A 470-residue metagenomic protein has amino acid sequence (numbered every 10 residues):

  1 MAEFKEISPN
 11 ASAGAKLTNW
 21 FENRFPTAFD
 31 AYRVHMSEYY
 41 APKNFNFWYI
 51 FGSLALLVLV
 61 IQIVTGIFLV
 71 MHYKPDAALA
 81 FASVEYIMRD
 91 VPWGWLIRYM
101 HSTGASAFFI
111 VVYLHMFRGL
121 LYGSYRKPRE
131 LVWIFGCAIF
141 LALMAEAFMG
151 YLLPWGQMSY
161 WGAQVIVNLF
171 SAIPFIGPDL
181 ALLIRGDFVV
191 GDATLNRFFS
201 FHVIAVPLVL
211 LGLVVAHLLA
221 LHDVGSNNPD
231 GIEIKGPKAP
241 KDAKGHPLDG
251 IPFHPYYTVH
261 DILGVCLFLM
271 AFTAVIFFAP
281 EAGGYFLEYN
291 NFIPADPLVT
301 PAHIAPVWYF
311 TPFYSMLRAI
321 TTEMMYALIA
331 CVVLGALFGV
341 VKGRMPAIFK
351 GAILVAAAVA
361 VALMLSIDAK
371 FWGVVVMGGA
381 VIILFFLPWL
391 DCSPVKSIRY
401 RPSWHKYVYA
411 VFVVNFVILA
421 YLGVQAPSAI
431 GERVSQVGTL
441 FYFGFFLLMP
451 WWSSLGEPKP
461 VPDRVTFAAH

Functional and structural regions predicted by a protein language model:
A2-A107, V111-H470: Membrane-embedded and interfacial regions of multi-pass energy-transducing membrane proteins
